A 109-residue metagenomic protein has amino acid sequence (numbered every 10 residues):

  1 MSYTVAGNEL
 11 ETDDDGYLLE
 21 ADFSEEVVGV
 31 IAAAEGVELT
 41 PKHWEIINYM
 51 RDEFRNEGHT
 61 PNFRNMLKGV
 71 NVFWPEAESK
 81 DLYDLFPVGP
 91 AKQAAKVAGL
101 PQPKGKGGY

Functional and structural regions predicted by a protein language model:
Y3-E38: N-terminal first-folded block
T12, N65-Y109: Helix-rich interaction surfaces within compact, conserved domain-sized segments that mediate assembly or partner
E20-V27, W44-E45, G58-N62, F73-W74: Short acidic alpha-helix initiation/capping motifs at coil-to-helix transition points, especially at protein N-termini
A32, F54, A94-A95: Hydrophobic alpha-helix position signal
E38, F54-P61, E78, L82: Short acidic, glycine/proline-enriched loop segments that cap or flank alpha-helices
I47-F54, N71: Amphipathic alpha-helical segments that form the core helices of the histone-fold
